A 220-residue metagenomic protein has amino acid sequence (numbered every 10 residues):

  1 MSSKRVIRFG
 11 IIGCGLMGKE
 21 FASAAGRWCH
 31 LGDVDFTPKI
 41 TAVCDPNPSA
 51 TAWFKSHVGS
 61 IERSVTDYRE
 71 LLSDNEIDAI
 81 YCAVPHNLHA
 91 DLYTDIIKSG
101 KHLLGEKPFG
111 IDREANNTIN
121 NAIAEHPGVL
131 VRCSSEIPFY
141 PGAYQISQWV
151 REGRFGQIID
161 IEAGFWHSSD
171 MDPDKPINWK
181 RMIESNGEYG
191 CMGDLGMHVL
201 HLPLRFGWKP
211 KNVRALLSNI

Functional and structural regions predicted by a protein language model:
M1-G59: N-terminal Rossmann-like dinucleotide-binding module
K19, A90, M197: Residues forming the Rossmann-fold NAD(P)(H) cofactor-binding site
E20-H30, I119-N120, Q145-V150: Short, well-ordered amphipathic alpha-helices
P38-I40, I61, I77, I158 (+1 more regions): Core-facing hydrophobic residues within beta-strands of well-ordered domains
V43, I80, I161: Receiver (REC) domain switch-region micro-motif
E62-D67: Conserved SAM-binding strand-loop segment of SAM-dependent methyltransferases
L72, A79, P85-H86, A90-P138 (+1 more regions): Beta-strand-loop-alpha-helix segment that lines the small-molecule cofactor/substrate pocket of alpha/beta enzymes
V129, I137-I220: Predominantly a Rossmann-like dinucleotide-binding segment in NAD(P)-dependent oxidoreductases
